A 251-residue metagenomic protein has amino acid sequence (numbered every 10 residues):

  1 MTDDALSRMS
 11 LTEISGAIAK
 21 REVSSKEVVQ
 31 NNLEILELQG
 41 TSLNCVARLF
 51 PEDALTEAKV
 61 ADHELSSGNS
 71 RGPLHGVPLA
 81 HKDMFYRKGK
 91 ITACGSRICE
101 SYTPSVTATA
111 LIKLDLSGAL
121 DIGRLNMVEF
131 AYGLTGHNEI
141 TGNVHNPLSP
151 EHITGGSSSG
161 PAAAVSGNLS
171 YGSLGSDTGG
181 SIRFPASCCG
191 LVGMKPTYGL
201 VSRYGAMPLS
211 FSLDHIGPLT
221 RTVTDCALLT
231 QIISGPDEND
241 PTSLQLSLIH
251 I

Functional and structural regions predicted by a protein language model:
T2-T178: Gly/Ser-rich catalytic/binding loops embedded in alpha/beta enzyme cores
T92, Y132-G136, R183-C188, G205-A206: Short acidic, glycine/serine/threonine-rich loops at helix termini
I112, S159, A163, G167-N168 (+4 more regions): Residues on a specific face of well-ordered alpha-helices
E129-F130, G180-R183, H215: Flexible loop/turn segments at secondary-structure boundaries
L169, H250-I251: Conserved adenylation A10 loop of the ANL superfamily
T178-Y204: Glycine/threonine-rich beta-strand-loop-alpha-helix active-site module that forms ligand/phosphate-binding
K195-I249: A short helix-breaking turn/cap at a secondary-structure junction
